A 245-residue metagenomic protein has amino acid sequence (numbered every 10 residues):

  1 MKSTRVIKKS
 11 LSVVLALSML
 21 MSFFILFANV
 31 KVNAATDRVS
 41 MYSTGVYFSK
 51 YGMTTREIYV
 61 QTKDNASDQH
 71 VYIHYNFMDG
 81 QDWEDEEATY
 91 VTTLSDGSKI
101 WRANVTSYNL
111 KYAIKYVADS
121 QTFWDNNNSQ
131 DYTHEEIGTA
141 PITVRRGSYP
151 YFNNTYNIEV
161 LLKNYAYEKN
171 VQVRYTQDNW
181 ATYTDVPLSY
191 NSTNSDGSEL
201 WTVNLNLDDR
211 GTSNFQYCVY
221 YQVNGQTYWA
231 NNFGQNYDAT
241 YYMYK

Functional and structural regions predicted by a protein language model:
M1, I7-K8, A28-V32: Generic cytosolic/nucleocytoplasmic N-terminal low-complexity/intrinsically disordered segments
S3-L17: Bacterial N-terminal signal peptides that target proteins for export
L15, M19-I25: Hydrophobic core
F24-K245: Glycan-association/targeting regions that enable binding to alpha-glucans and other polysaccharides
